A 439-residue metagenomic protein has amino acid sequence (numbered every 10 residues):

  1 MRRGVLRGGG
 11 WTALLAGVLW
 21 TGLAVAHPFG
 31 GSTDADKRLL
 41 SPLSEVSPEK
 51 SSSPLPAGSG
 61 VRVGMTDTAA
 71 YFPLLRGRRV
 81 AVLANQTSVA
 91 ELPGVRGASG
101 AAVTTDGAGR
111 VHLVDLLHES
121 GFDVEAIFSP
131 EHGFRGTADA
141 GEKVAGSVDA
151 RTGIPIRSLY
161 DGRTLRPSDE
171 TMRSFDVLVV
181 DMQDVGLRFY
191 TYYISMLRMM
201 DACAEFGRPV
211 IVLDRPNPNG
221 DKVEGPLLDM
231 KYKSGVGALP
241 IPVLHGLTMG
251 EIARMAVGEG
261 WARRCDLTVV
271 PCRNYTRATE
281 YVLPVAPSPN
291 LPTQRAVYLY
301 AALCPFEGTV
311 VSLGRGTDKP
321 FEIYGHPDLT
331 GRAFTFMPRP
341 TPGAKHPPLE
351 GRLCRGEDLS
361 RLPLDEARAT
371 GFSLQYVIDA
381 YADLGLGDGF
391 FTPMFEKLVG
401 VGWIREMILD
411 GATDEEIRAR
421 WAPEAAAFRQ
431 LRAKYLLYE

Functional and structural regions predicted by a protein language model:
T12-A24: Bacterial N-terminal signal peptides
D123-E131, L213: Short internal beta-strands
G136-G141, I211-K233: Glycine-rich, charge-decorated loop segments at or immediately adjacent to ligand/cofactor-binding or catalytic sites
V144-S174: Glycine-rich oxoanion-binding loops at beta->alpha junctions
D184-M196: Glycine/threonine-rich flexible loop motifs
K233-A302: Conserved anion/nucleotide-ligand pocket segment
N274-E350: Glycine-rich, aromatic-lined ligand/substrate-binding cores of catalytic and carbohydrate-binding domains
P320, G325-R420: Conserved functional hotspot residues or short segments at active or partner-binding sites across diverse domains
